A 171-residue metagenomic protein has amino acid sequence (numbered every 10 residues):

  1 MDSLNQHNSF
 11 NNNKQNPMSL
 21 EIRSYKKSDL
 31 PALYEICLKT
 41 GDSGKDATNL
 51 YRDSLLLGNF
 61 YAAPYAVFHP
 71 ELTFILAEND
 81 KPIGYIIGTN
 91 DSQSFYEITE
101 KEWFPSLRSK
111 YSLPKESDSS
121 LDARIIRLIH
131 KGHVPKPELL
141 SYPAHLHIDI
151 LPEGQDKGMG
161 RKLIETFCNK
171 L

Functional and structural regions predicted by a protein language model:
E21-E35: A short beta-loop-alpha structural element at the N-terminal edge of CoA-dependent acyl/N-acetyltransferase catalytic
E35-Y51, P64-Y65: Helix-loop element at the rim of GNAT/NAT acetyltransferase active sites that forms part of the acceptor-substrate
Y51-T73: Active-site rim helix/loop that mediates acceptor-substrate recognition in acyltransferases
F74, I86, I148: Conserved GNAT-family N-acetyltransferase fold
K81-T89: Conserved beta-strand in the GNAT
S92-H147: Conserved acyl-donor/pantetheine-binding loop and adjacent beta-alpha core of acyl/acetyltransferases and related
D156-N169: Conserved acetyl-CoA-binding loop-helix of GNAT-fold acetyltransferases
